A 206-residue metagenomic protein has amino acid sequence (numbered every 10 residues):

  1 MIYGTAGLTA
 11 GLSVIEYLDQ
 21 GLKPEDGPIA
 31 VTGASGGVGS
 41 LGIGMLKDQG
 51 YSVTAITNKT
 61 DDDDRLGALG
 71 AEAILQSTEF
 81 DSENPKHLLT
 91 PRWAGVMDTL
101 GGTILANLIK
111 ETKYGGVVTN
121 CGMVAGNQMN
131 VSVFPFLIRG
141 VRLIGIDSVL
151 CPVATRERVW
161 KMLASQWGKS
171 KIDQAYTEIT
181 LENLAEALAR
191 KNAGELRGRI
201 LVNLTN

Functional and structural regions predicted by a protein language model:
M1: C-terminal boundary of histidine-terminating zinc-finger modules
G4-Q76: Mid-domain Rossmann-like dinucleotide-binding core that forms the NAD(H)/NADP(H) cofactor-binding site
A71, R92-A94, F136: Local beta-strand N-terminus motif with an aromatic residue
S77, D98-T99, L204: Short, well-ordered coil/turn residues at beta-beta hairpins and beta-strand->alpha-helix junctions within
F80-P91: Short amphipathic alpha-helix with an adjacent loop that forms part of the alpha/beta core around
A94-M97, T119: N-terminal Rossmann-like NAD(P) cofactor-binding module of classical short-chain dehydrogenase/reductase
T103-K169: Glycine-rich phosphate-binding loop and adjacent beta-alpha segment of Rossmann(oid) nucleotide-cofactor-binding
E157-N206: C-terminal hydrophobic helical "lid"/dimerization subdomain of Rossmann-like NAD(P)H-dependent oxidoreductases
